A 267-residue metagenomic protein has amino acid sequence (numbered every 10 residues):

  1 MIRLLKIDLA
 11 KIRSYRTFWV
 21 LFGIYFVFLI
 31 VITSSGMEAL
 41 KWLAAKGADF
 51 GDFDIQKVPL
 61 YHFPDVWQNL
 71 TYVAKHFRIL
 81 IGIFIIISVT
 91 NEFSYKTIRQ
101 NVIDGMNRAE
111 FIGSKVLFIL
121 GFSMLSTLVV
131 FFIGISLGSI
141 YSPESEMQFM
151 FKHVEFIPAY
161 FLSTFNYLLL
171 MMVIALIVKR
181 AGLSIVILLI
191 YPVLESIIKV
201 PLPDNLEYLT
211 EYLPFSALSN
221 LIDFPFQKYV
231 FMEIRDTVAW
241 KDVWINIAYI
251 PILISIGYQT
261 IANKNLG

Functional and structural regions predicted by a protein language model:
M1-F26: Aromatic- and glycine-rich beta-strand/loop motifs that create alpha-glucan
R16-W19, A109, G182: Residues that define the loop-to-transmembrane-helix transition and helix capping in multi-pass membrane transporters
L21-F26, S184-E195, E211-P214: Central hydrophobic cores of alpha-helical transmembrane segments in multi-pass integral membrane proteins
Y25-S88, I112-I177, V193-I197, D204 (+2 more regions): Secretory targeting signals
E38-A45, S94, K179, L202-N205 (+1 more regions): Juxtamembrane transmembrane-helix termini
I83-D104, R108-A109, V116: Transmembrane helix boundary and interhelical loop/hinge segments in multi-pass membrane proteins
I247-G267: Junction motif at the cytosolic side of a transmembrane helix
